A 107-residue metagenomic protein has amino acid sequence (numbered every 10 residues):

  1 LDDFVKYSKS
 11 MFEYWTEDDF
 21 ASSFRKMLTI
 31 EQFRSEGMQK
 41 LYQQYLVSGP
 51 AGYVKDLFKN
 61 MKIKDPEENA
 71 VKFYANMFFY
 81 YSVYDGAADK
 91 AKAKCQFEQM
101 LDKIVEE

Functional and structural regions predicted by a protein language model:
L1, Y14-E17, E31, Q43 (+2 more regions): Alpha-helix initiation/capping motif
L1-S22, P66-F73: Hydrophobic alpha-helical connector segments
F4-M11, Y53-V54, M100, I104: Generic hydrophobic alpha-helical segments
K9-E13, F33, G37, F78-S82: A broad detector of the eukaryotic-type serine/threonine protein kinase catalytic domain
F12-E13, T29, F33, Y74 (+1 more regions): C-lobe helix-loop cap of protein kinase catalytic domains
W15-F24, T29, F33-I63: Amphipathic alpha-helical packing segments from all-alpha helical-bundle domains
K40-Q44, S48, L57-V105: Hydrophobic/aromatic-rich alpha-helical bundle segments in the mid-to-C-terminal region
